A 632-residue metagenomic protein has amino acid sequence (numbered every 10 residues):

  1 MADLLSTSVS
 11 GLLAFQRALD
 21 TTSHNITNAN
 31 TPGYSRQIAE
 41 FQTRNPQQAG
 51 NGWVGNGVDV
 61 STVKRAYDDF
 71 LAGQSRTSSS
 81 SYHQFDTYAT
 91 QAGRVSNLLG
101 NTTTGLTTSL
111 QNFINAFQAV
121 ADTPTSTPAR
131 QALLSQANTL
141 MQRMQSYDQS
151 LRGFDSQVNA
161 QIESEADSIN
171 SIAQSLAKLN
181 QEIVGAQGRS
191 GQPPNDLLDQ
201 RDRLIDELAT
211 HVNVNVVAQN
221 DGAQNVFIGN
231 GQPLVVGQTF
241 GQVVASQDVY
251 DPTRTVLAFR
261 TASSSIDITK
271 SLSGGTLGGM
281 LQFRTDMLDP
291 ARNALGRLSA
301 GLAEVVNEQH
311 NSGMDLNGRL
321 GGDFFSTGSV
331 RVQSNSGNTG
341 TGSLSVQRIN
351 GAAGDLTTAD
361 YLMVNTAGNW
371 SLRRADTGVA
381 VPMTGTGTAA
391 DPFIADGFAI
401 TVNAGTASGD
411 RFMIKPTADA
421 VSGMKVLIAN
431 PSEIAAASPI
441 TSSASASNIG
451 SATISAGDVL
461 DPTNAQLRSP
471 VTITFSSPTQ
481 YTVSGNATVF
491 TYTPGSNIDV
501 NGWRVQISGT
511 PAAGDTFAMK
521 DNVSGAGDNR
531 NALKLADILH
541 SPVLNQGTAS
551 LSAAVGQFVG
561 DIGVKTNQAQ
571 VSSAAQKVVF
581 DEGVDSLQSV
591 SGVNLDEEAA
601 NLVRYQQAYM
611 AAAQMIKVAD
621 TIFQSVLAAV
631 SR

Functional and structural regions predicted by a protein language model:
M1-R632: S/T-rich, low-complexity, solvent-exposed segments of bacterial secretion/appendage proteins
